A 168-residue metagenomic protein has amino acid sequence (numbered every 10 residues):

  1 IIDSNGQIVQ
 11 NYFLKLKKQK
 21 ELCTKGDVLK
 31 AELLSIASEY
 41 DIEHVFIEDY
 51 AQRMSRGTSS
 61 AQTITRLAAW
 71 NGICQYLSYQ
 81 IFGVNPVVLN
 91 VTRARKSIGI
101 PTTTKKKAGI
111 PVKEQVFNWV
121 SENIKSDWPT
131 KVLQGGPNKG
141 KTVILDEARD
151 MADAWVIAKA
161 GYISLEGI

Functional and structural regions predicted by a protein language model:
I1-I168: Phosphate- and other anionic-substrate recognition elements at nucleic-acid/protein interfaces
